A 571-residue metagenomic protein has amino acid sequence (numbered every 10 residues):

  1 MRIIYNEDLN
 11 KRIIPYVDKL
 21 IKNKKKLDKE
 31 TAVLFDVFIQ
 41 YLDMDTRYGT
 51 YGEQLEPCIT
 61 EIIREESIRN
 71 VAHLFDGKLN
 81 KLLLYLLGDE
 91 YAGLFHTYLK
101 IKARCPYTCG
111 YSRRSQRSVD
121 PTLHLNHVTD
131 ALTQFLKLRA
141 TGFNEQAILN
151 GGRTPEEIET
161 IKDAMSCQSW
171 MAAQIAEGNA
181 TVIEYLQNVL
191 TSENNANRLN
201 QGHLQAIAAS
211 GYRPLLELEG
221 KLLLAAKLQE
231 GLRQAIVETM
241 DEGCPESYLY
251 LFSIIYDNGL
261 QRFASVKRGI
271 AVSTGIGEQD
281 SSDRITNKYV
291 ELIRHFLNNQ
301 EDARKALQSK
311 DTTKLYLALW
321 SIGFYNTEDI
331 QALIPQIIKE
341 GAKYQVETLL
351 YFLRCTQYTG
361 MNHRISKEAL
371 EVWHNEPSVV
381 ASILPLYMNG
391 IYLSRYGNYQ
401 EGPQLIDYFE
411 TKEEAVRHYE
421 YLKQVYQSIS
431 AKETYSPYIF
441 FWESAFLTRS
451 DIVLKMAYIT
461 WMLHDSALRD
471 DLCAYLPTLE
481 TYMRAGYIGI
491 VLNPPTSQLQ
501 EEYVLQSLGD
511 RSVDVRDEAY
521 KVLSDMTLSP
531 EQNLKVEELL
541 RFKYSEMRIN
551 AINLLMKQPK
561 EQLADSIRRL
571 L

Functional and structural regions predicted by a protein language model:
M1-A92: Charged, amphipathic alpha-helical stretches
N23, Y41-D45, E61-E66, Y85-E90 (+28 more regions): Residue-level signature of the C-terminal ends
L55-C58, S67, F75-L79, L83-C105 (+6 more regions): Extended HEAT/HEAT-like alpha-solenoid repeat tracts in very large eukaryotic scaffold/adaptor proteins
L83, L99, A103-C105, C109-G211 (+3 more regions): Long amphipathic alpha-helical coiled-coil/heptad-repeat bundle
S112-V119, S166-E177, N188, Q201-S210 (+18 more regions): Structural detector for internal amphipathic alpha-helices that build alpha-solenoid repeat scaffolds
E145-I148, G152, A180-V189, R213-L223 (+14 more regions): Amphipathic alpha-helical scaffolding segments comprising HEAT/armadillo-like alpha-solenoid repeats
N194-A196, Q229, S282, K310-T312 (+5 more regions): Short inter-helical turns and helix N-cap capping residues of alpha-solenoid HEAT/ARM repeat scaffolds
T313, A467, Y482-M483, L499 (+3 more regions): Structural detector for tandem alpha-solenoid helical repeats, activating at a conserved register within the helical
